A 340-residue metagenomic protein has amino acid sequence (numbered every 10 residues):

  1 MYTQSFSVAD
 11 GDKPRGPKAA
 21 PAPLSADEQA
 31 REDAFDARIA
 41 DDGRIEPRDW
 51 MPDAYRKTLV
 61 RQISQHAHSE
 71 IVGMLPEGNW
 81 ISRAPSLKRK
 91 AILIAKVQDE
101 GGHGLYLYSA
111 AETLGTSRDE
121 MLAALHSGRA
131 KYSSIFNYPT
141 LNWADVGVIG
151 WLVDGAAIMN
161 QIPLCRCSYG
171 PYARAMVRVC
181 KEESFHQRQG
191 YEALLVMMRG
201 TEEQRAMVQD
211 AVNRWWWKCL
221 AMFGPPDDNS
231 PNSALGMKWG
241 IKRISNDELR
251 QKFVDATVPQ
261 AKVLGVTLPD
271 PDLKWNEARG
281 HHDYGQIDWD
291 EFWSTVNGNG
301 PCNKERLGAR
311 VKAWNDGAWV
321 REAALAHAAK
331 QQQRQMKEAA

Functional and structural regions predicted by a protein language model:
M1-H68: Non-cleavable N-terminal signal-anchor transmembrane helices
Y2, V8-E32, K96-A124, Y191-L194: Conserved alpha-helical segments that form or flank metal/cofactor-binding pockets of metalloenzymes
Y2-R15, A206-A340: Extended, helix-rich structural scaffolds rather than catalytic motifs
R44-S64, A124-G150, C167, G200-Q204 (+1 more regions): Acidic/His metal-coordination segments adjacent to aromatic residues that form catalytic metal sites in metalloenzymes
W50-Y55, G73-A95, A157-Y172: Helix-loop segments that flank and shape redox-cofactor active sites
Y55-H66, P85-H103, V146, P171-E183 (+1 more regions): Alpha-helical scaffold segments that form or flank carboxylate-/histidine-based iron centers
Y138-Q189: Internal, conserved structured core segments that host functional sites
C167-W217: Glycine- and acidic-residue-rich phosphate-binding/metal-coordinating active-site segment common to enzymes that handle
